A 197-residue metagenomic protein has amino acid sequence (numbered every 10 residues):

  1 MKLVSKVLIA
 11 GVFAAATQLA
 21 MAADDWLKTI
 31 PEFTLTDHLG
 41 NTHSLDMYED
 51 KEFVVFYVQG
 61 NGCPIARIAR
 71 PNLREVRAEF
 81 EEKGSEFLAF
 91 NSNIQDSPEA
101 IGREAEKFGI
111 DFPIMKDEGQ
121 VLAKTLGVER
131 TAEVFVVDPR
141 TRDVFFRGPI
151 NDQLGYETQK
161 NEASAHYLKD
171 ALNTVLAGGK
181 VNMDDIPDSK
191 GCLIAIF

Functional and structural regions predicted by a protein language model:
K6-Q18: Bacterial N-terminal signal peptides
M21-D46: N-terminal "domain-start" segment that seeds a small globular fold
P31, I110-P113, V128-F135: Structural micro-motif
D46-R67, L172: Short active-site neighborhood of thiol/selenol oxidoreductases, capturing the structured segment around
K51-F53, K83-E86, I110-F112, T131 (+1 more regions): Loop/turn elements at helix/coil->beta-strand transitions in domains of secreted/extracellular proteins
G60-R70, I94-Q95, K190-A195: Short, thiol/selenol-centered motifs that function as redox-active sites or metal-ligating centers
R67-F108, M115-T125: Structural microenvironment flanking redox-active thiols in thiol-disulfide oxidoreductases
G119-F197: Thiol/selenol-based redox catalytic cores and closely related redox-interacting motifs
